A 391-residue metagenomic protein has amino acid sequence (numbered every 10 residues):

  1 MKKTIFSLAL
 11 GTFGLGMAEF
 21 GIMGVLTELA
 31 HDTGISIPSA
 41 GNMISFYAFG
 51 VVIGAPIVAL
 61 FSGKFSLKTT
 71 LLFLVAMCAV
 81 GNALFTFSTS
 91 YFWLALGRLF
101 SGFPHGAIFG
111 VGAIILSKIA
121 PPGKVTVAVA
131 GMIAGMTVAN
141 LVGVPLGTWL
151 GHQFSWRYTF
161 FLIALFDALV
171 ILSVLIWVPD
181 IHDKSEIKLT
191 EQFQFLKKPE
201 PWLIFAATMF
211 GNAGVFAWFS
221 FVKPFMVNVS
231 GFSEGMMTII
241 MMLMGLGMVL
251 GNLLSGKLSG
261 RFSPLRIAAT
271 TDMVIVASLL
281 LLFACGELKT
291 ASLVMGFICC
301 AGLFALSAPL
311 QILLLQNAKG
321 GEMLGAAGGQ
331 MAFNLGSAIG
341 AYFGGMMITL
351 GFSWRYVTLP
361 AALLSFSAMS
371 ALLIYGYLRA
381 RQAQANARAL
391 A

Functional and structural regions predicted by a protein language model:
F6, M77, G81, F92-S101 (+1 more regions): Paired small-residue
G34, S66, F87-W93, P104 (+2 more regions): Helix-breaking motifs and short loop linkers at transmembrane-helix boundaries and internal kinks in secondary membrane
I53-F92: Conserved MFS/SLC helix-loop-helix module at the cytosolic interface between two early adjacent transmembrane helices
A55-S66, G251-P264, I348-T349: Helix-to-loop junctions at the C-terminal end of transmembrane segments in multipass secondary transporters
W93, P122-I176, F221, F225: Helix-loop-helix hairpin linking two adjacent transmembrane segments in secondary transporters
G97-G135: Cytoplasmic helix-loop-helix junction between adjacent transmembrane helices in 12-TM secondary transporters
L265-L310: C-terminal transmembrane helical hairpin of 12-TM major facilitator-type secondary transporters
N317-S353, A361: A late C-terminal transmembrane helix in Major Facilitator Superfamily
